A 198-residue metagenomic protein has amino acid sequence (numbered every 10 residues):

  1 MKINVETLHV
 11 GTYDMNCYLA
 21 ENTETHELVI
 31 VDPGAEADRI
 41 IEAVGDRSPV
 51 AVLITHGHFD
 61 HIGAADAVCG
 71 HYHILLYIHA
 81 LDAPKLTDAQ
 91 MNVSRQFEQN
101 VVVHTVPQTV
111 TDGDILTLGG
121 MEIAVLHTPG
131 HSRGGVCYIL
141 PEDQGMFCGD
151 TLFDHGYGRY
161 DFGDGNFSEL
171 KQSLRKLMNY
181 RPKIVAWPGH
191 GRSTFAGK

Functional and structural regions predicted by a protein language model:
M1-R47, C137-G149: Conserved beta-strand hairpin/beta-sheet module of binuclear metal-dependent hydrolase folds, prominently
L8-V10, T105-P107, H127-P129: Short Gly/Pro-enriched turn/cap motifs at secondary-structure boundaries
E24-T25, A35, F59, D82 (+4 more regions): Short, glycine/acidic-enriched loop or turn micro-motifs at the edges of active sites
L28-V31, V52-I54, V125-H127: Short catalytic-loop micro-motif centered on adjacent basic/acidic residues
V31, T55, D112, F147-G149 (+1 more regions): Thr-Gly-centered strand-to-loop micro-motif
A35-T117: Active-site HxH/HxHxD metal-binding segment of metal-dependent hydrolases
N92, E122-K198: Metallo-beta-lactamase
